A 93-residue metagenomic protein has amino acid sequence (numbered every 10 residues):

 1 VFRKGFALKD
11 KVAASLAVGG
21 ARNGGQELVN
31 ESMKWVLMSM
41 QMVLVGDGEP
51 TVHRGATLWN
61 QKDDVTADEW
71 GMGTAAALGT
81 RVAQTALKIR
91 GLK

Functional and structural regions predicted by a protein language model:
V1-E49: Helix-loop-strand module that forms the ligand-binding subsite of alpha/beta enzymes
V43-K93: Glycine-rich phosphate/pyrophosphate-binding loop and the adjoining helix
